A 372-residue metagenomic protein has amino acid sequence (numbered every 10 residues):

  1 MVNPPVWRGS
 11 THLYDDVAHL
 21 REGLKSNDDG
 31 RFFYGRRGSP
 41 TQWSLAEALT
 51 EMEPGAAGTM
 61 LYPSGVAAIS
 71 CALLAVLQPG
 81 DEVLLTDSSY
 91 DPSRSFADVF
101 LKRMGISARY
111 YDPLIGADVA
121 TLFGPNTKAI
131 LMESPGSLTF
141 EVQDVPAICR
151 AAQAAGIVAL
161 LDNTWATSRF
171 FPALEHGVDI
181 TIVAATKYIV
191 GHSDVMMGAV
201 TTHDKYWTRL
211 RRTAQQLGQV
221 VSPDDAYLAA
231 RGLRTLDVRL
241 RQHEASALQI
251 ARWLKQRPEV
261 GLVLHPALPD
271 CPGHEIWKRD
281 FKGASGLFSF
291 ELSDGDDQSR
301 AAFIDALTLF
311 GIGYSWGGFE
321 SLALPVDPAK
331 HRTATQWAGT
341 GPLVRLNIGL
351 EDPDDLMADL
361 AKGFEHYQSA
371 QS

Functional and structural regions predicted by a protein language model:
M1-D29, S369-S372: N-terminal glycine-rich, Lys/His-bearing helix-loop that initiates the first secondary-structure elements of many
P5, R31, E320, L343: A residue-level signal for beta-strand positions that form part of recognition/binding surfaces within mature
R8-H12, R36, P63, L292 (+2 more regions): Pocket-edge structural micro-motifs
D15-D16, L20, D29-G30, R37-G38 (+3 more regions): Active-site C-terminal subdomain of aminotransferase-like
D16-A67, P92-V99: Conserved N-terminal alpha-helix of the aminotransferase class I/II PLP-enzyme fold
A57-R257, L264: Conserved PLP-enzyme active-site core in the AAT-like
D98, S107-R109, K128, D294 (+1 more regions): PLP-dependent enzyme catalytic core of the Aspartate aminotransferase-like
F100-K102, Q216, D305-L309, A361-E365: Short, solvent-exposed amphipathic alpha-helical segments in soluble enzyme and RNA/protein-processing domains
